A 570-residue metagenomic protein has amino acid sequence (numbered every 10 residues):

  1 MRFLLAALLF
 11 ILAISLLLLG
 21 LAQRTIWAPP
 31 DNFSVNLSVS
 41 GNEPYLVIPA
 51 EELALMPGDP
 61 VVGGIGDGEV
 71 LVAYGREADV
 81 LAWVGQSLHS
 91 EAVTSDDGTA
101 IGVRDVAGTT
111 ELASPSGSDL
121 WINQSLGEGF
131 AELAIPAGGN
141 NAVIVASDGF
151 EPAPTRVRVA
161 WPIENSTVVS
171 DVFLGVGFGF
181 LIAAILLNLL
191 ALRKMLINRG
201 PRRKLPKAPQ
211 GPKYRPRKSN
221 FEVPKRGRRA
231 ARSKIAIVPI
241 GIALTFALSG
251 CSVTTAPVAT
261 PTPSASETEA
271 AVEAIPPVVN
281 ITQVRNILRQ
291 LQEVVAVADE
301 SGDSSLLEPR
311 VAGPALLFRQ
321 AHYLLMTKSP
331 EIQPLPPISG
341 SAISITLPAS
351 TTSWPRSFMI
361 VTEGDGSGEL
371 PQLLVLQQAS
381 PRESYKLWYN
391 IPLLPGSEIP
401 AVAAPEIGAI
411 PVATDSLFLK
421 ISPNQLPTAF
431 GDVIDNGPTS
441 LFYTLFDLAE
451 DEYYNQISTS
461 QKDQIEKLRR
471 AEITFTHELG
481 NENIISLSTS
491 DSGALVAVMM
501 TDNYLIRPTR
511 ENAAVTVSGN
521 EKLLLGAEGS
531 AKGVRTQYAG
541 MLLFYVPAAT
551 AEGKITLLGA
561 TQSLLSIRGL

Functional and structural regions predicted by a protein language model:
M1-A28: Hydrophobic secretory-pathway targeting helix
F3-L4, V169-K225: Juxtamembrane interface at the cytosolic side of transmembrane helices
W27-P162: Extracytoplasmic/periplasmic regions of membrane proteins
D67-V70, A78, A271-P330, V402-I473: Core segments of small alpha/beta cavity-forming domains
S249-T255: Bacterial signal peptide processing site
T255-E269: Short, low-complexity, disordered segments immediately C-terminal to signal peptides in bacterial exported proteins
S329-P371, I473-E511: Surface-exposed, charged secondary-structure patches
G366-D432, T489-A497, R507-T509, E521-L570: Short beta-strand edge/turn micro-motifs at domain boundaries
